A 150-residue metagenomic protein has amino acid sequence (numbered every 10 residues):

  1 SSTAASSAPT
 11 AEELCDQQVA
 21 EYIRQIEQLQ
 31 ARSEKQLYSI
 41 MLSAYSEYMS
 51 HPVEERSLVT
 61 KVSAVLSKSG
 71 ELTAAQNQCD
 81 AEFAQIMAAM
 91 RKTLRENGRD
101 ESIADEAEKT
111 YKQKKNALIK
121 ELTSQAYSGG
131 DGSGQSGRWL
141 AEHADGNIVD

Functional and structural regions predicted by a protein language model:
S2-D150: Soluble, non-transmembrane alpha-helical interaction regions
